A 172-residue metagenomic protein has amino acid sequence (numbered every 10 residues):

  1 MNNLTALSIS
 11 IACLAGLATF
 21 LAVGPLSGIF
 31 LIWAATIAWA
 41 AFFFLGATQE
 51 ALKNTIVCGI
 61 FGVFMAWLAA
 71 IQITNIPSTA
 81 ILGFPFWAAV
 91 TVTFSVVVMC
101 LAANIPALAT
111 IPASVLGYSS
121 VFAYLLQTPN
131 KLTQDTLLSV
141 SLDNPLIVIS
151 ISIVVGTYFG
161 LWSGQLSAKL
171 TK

Functional and structural regions predicted by a protein language model:
M1-S10: N-terminal membrane topogenic signal
I11-G24, G59, V63-N75, V92-N104 (+2 more regions): Transmembrane alpha-helical segments of multi-pass membrane transport proteins and ion-pumping complexes
A12, G16, G28-G46, T93-V97 (+1 more regions): Pore- and pathway-forming membrane helices of multi-pass small-molecule/ion transporters and channels
F20-A35, T79-T93: Structural signature of hydrophobic alpha-helical transmembrane segments
I32-I73: Alpha-helical membrane segments and adjacent membrane-interface helices in multi-pass membrane proteins
L52-F61, P85-A88, L108-G117: Cytoplasmic-side transmembrane-helix entry/capping segments in multi-pass membrane proteins
N75-L82, P129-L142: Membrane-interface helix termini and inter-helical loops of multi-pass transporters
S139-Y158: Individual transmembrane alpha-helices with interfacial aromatic-anchor signatures
